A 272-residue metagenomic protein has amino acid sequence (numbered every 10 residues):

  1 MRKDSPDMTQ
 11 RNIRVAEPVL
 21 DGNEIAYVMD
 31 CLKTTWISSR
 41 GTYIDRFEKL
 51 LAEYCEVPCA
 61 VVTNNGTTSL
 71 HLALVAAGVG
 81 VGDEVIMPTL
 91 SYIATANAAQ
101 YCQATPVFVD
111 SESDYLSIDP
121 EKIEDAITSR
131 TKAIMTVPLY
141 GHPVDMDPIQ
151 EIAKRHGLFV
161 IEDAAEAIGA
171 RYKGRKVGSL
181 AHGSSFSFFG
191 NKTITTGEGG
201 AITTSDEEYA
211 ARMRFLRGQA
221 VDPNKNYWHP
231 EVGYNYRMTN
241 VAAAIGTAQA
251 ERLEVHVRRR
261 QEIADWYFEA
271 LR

Functional and structural regions predicted by a protein language model:
M1-I37: N-terminal "arm"/small-domain region of PLP-dependent enzymes with the aminotransferase-like
K33, K49, E56, L90 (+2 more regions): Solvent-exposed alpha-helix faces
I37-E84, A98-C102, V107-D110, R175: Phosphate-binding glycine-rich loop
K49, D147-Q150, E269: Active-site phosphate/pyrophosphate- and oxyanion-stabilizing loops and adjacent acidic/basic residues in soluble
Y54, I152, A270: Short alpha-helical functional segments enriched in proximate histidine and acidic residues
V75-A164, R171: PLP-dependent aminotransferase-like
A167-K173, L180-R272: Active-site region of PLP-dependent enzymes
